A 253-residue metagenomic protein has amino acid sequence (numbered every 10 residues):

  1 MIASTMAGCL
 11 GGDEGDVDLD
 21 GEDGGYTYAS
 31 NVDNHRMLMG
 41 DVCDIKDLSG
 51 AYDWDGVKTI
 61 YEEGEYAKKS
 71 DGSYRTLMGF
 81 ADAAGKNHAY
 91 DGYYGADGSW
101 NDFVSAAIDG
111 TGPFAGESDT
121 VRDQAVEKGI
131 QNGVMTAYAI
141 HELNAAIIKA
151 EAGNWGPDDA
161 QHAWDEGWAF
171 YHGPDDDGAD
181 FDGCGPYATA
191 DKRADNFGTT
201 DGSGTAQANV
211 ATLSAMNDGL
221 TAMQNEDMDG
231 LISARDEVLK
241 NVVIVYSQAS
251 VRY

Functional and structural regions predicted by a protein language model:
M1-D16: Secretory targeting signatures
G15-Y253: Mature extracytoplasmic or organellar-lumen-exposed domains after removal of signal/transit peptides
